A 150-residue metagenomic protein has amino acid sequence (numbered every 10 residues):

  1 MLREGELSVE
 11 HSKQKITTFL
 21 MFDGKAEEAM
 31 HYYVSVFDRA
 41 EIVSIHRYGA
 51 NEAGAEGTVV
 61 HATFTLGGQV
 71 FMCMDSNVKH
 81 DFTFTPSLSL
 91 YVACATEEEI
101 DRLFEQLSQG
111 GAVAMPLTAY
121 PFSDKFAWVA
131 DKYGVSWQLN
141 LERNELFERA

Functional and structural regions predicted by a protein language model:
M1-I16, V43, T65, D75-S76 (+2 more regions): Vicinal oxygen chelate
E10-S12, G54-V60, F82-F84: A generic structural micro-feature
L20-G68: Core segments of cupin and vicinal oxygen chelate
G49, Y91-V92: A generic structural signal for short
S87-S89: Active-site-adjacent structural patch at catalytic or cofactor/ligand-binding sites
